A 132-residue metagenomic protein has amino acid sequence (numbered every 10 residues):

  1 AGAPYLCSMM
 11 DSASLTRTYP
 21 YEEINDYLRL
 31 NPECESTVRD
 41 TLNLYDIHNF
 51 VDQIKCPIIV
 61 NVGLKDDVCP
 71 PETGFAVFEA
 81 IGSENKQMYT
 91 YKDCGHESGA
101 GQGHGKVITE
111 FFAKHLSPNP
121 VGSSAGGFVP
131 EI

Functional and structural regions predicted by a protein language model:
A1-C34: Hydrolase active-site cap/lid region
C34-F50: Active-site nucleophile elbow and catalytic-triad environment of alpha/beta-hydrolase enzymes
H48, L64-D66, K92-G95: Acidic beta-to-alpha connecting loop that harbors the catalytic carboxylate
I54, V60-V62, D66: Short beta-strand/loop motif that positions the catalytic acidic residue of the alpha/beta-hydrolase fold
D67-T73: Conserved alpha/beta-hydrolase "acid-adjacent" motif
M88-F111: Histidine-bearing beta->alpha loop at or near hydrolase active sites
